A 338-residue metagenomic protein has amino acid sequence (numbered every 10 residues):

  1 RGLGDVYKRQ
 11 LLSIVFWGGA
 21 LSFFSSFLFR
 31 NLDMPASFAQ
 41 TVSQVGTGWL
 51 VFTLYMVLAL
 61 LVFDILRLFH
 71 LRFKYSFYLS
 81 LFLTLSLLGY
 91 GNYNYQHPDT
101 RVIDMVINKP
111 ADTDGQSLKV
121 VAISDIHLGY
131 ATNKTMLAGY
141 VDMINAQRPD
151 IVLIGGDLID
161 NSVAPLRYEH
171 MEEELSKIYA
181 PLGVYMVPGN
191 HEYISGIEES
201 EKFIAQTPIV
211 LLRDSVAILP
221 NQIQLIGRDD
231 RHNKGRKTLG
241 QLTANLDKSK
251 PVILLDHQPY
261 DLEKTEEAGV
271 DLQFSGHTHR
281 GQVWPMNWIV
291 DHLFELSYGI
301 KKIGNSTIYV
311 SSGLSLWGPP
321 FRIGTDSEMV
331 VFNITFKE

Functional and structural regions predicted by a protein language model:
G2-Y7: Short, small-residue-biased leader/transition segments that mark boundaries at the very start of proteins
R9-R67: Membrane-embedded alpha-helical segments of integral membrane proteins
R30-M34, R67-K74, Y95-P98: Perimembrane helix-loop junctions in membrane proteins
Q40-G48, F69-L79, M105-T113, G139-R148: Alpha-helical membrane-embedding segments and immediately adjacent membrane-interface amphipathic helices
W49, Q96-D99, I323: A short catalytic or substrate-binding loop motif that flags glycine-/basic-rich loops and adjacent residues that bind
L71-N94: Internal/C-terminal transmembrane anchor helices
Y90-M105: Aromatic-capped interface at the extracytoplasmic side of an N-terminal signal-anchor transmembrane helix
V106-E338: Soluble catalytic domains of enzymes that build or remodel membrane lipids, polysaccharides, and related
